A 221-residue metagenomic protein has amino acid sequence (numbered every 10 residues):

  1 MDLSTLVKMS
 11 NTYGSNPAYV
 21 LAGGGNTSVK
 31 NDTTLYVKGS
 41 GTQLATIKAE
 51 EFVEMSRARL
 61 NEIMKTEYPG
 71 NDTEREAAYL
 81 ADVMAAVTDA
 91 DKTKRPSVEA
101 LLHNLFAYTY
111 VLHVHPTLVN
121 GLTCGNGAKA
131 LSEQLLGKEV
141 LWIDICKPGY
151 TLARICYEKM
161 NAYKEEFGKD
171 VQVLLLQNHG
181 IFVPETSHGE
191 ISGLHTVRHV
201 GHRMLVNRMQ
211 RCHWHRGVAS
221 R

Functional and structural regions predicted by a protein language model:
M1-R221: Glycine-rich flexible loops
